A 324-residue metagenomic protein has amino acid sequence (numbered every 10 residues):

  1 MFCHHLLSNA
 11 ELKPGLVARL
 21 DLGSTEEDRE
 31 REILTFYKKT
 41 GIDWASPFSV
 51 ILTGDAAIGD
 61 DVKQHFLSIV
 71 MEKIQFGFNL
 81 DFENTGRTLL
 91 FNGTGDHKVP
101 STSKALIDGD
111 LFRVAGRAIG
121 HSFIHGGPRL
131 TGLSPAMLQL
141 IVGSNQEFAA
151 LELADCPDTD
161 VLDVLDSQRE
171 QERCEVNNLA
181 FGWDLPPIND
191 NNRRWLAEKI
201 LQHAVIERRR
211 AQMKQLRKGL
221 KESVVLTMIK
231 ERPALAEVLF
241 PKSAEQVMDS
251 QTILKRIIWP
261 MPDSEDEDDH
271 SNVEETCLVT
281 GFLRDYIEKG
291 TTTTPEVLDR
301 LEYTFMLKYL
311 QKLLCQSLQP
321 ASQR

Functional and structural regions predicted by a protein language model:
M1-I124, R129-P135, G143-A149, V161 (+3 more regions): Hydrophobic, conserved cores of late-appearing folded domains
S8-L34, W44, M137-R324: C-terminal catalytic/scaffold cores in eukaryotic proteins
